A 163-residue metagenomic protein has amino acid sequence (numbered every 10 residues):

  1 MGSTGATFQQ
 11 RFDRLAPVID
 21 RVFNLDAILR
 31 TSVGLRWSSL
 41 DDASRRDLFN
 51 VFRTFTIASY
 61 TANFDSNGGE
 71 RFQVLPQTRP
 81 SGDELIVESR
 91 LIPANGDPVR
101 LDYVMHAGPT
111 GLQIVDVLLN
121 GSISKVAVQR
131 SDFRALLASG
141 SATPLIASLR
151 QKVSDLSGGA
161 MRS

Functional and structural regions predicted by a protein language model:
M1-Y60: Early exported N-terminus immediately downstream of N-terminal targeting peptides
S3-A6, Q10, S39-A43, G69 (+5 more regions): Surface-exposed, polar/charged faces of alpha-helical domains in mature secreted/periplasmic/lumenal proteins
S3-Q9, S59, E88-L91, D102-P109: Short, mixed-charge, low-aromatic patches
V33, G68, F133: Glycine-rich, flexible loop/turn motifs
N50, I57-V99, L149-S163: Surface-exposed, charged secondary-structure patches
P93-A94, H106-T110, F133-L137: Short, low-complexity, polar/charged sequence segments that are solvent-exposed and flexible
P98-V128: Short beta-strand edge/turn micro-motifs at domain boundaries
L118-S163: Low-complexity, intrinsically disordered terminal/linker segments enriched in charged and Gly/Pro repeats
